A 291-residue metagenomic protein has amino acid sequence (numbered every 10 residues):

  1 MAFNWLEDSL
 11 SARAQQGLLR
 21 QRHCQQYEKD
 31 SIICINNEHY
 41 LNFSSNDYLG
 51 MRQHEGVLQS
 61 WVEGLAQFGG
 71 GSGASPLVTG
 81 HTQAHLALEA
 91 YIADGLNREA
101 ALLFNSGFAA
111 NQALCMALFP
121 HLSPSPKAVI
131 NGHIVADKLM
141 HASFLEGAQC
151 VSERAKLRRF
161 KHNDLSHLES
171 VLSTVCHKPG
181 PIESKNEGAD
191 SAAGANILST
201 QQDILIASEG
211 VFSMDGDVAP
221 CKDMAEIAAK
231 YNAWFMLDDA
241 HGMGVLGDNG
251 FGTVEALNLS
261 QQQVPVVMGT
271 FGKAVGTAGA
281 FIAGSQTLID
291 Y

Functional and structural regions predicted by a protein language model:
A2-S9, Q15-F68, A233: N-terminal "arm"/small-domain region of PLP-dependent enzymes with the aminotransferase-like
Q59-S106: Conserved N-terminal alpha-helix of the aminotransferase class I/II PLP-enzyme fold
A117-A142: Conserved PLP-anchoring active-site segment centered on the Schiff-base-forming lysine
L139, V211, D239-H241: Conserved Walker B
A142, M214, M243-G244: Catalytic P-loop NTPase motifs of RecA-like helicase/translocase cores
R158-L237: Active-site phosphate-binding strand-loop segment of PLP-dependent enzymes
E255-Y291: Active-site PLP attachment segment
